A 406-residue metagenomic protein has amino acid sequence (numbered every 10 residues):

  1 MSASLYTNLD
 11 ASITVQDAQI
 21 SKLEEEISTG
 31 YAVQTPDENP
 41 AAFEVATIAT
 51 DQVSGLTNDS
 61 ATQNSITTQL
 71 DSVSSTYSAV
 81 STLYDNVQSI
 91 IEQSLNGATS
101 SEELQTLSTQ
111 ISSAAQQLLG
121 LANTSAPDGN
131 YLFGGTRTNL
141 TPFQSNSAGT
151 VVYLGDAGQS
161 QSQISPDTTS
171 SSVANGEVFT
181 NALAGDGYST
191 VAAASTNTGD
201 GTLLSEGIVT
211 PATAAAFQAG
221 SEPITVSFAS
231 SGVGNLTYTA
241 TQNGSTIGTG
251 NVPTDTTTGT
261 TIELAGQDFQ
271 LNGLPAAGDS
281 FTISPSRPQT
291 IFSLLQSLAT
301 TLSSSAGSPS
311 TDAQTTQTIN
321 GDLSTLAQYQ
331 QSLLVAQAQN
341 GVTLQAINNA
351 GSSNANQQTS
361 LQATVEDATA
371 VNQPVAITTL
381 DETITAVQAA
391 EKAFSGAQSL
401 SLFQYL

Functional and structural regions predicted by a protein language model:
M1-Q144, A148, S170, S286 (+1 more regions): Amphipathic alpha-helical polymerization modules
T141-T311: Cysteine-poor, low-complexity segments in flexible/peripheral regions
